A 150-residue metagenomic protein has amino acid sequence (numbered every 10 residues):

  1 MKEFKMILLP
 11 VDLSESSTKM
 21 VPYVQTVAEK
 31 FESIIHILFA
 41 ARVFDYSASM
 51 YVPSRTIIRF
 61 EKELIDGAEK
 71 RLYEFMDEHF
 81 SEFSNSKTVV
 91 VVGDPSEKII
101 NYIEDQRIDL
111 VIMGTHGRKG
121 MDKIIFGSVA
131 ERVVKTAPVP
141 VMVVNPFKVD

Functional and structural regions predicted by a protein language model:
M1-K19, S81-F83, K135-D150: Intrinsically disordered or low-complexity boundary/linker segments at protein termini and domain junctions
K2, D77-V111, K148-D150: Structural beta-alpha unit
K2-S54: Small/aliphatic-rich secondary-structure junction motif
L38, K87-V91, M142: General small-molecule cofactor/ligand-binding pocket signal
F39-K70, V149-D150: Acidic, proline/glycine-rich short linear motifs
F44-D45, K98, G120: Generic structural signal for helix capping and beta-alpha/helix-loop junctions
G67, V90-D94, H116: Short beta->alpha linker loops
Y102-D150: Gly/Ser-rich helix-loop-strand patches that form or flank binding pockets for ribonucleotide-derived cofactors
